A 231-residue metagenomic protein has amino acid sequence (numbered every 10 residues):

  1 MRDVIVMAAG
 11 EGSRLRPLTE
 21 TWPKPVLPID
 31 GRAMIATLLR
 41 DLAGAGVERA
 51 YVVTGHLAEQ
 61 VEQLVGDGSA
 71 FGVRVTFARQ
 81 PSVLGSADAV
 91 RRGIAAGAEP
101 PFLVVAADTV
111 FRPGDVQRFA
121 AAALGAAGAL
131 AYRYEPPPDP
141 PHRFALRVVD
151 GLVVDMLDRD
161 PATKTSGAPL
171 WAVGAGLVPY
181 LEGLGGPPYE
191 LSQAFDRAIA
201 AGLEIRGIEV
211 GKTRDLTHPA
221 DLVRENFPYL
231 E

Functional and structural regions predicted by a protein language model:
M1-E20, L203: N-terminal nucleotide-binding beta1-loop-alpha1 segment
R2-V6, R14, P28, R32-A106 (+2 more regions): Conserved N-terminal catalytic core of the sugar/cofactor nucleotidyltransferase
E11, W22, L57, K212: A generic "binding-loop/recognition-motif" signal
G55, A78-Q80, A131, R159 (+1 more regions): Conserved beta-strand termini and adjacent loop/short-helix elements that scaffold enzyme active sites in alpha/beta
A58-E62, P140, S192: Short, surface-exposed alpha-helical segments at coil->helix boundaries
L103, V110, A120-A121, V149-E231: Catalytic-core segments of class I nucleotidyltransferases/pyrophosphorylases that form NMP-activated intermediates
G114-H142: Conserved donor-nucleotide/metal-binding helix-loop-beta segment in metal-dependent transferases, i.e., the alpha-helix
L146: Extended acidic/charged loop-beta regions that coordinate divalent cations and stabilize anionic phosphate/carboxylate
